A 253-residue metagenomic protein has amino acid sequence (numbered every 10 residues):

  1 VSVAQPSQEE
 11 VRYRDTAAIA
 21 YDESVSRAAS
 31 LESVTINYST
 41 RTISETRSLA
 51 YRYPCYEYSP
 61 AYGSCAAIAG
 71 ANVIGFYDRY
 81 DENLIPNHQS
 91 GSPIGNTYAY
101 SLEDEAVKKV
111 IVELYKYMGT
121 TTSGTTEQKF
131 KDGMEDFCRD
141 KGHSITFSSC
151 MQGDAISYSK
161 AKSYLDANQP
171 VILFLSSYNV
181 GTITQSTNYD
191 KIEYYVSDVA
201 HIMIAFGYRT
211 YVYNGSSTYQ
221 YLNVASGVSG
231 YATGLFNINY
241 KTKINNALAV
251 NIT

Functional and structural regions predicted by a protein language model:
V1-A4, S157-N168, I172-T253: Active-site signature of cysteine proteases
V1-E127: Active-site-adjacent structural segments surrounding the nucleophilic cysteine of cysteine proteases and isopeptidases
I36, I68, F76, I145 (+2 more regions): Broad hydrophobic/π-residue packing in well-ordered secondary structure
Y38-T40, Y51-Y58, I145-M151, L222 (+1 more regions): Generic preference for hydrophobic/aromatic residues in regular secondary structure cores
G63-A67, A71-G75, A106-F206: Predominantly the structural core of cysteine protease catalytic domains
D81-N83, K141, I145, Y211-T218: Substrate-binding/catalytic groove segments of enzymes that remodel or degrade extracellular structural polymers
